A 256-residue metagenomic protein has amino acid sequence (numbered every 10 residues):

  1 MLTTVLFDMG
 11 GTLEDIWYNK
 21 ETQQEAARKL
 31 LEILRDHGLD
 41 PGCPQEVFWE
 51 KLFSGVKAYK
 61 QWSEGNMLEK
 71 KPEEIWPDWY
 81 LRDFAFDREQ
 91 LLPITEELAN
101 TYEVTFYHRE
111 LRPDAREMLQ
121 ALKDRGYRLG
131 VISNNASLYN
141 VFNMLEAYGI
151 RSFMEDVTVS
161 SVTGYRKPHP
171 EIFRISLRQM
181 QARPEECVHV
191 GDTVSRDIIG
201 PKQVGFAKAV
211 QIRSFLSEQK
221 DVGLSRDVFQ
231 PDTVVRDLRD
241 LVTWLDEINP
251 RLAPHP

Functional and structural regions predicted by a protein language model:
M1-V5, W17, H37-C43, R116 (+3 more regions): Asp-based, Mg2+/Mn2+-dependent phosphohydrolase catalytic module
G10, E21-S63: Conserved phosphoryl-transfer catalytic core
E14-W17, F106: A generic structural signal for short coil/turn motifs at secondary-structure boundaries
I16-E25, E64-L68, Q219: Short, flexible/disordered intra-domain loops and linkers
T22-L31, L68-W79, N135-A136: Short acidic alpha-helix initiation/capping motifs at coil-to-helix transition points, especially at protein N-termini
A26-K29, I75, D114, I172 (+1 more regions): Charged catalytic carboxylate motif
Q45-A99: A metal-dependent, Asp-based hydrolase signature
N66-E74, Q90-P93, N100-L129: Short, acidic loop-to-helix structural element flanking the phosphoryl-transfer center in phosphate-processing enzymes
